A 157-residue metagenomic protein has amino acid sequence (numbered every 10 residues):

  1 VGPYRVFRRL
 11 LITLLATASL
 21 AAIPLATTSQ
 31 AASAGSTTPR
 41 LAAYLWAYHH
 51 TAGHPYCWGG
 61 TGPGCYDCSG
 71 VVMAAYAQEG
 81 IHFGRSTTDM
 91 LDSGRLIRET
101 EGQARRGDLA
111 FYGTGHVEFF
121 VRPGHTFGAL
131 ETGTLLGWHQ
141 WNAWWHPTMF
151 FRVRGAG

Functional and structural regions predicted by a protein language model:
V1, V6, V71-V72, V117 (+2 more regions): Extended aliphatic helical segments
G2-P55, Q78, G102, W144-G157: Intrinsically disordered, low-complexity, Pro/Ser/Thr/Asn/Gly/Ala-rich spacer/linker segments adjacent to signal
A21-A22, M73-A74, F120, G128: Generic detector of well-ordered secondary structure
P39-R95, E101-R105: Secreted/periplasmic proteins that engage bacterial cell-wall peptidoglycan
T61, E131, G155: Residues that form or immediately flank small-molecule/cofactor binding pockets and catalytic motifs
D67, N142-A143: Short acidic-hydrophobic sequence patches enriched in Asp/Glu that either
I81-N142: ...with weaker cross-activation on analogous glycine-rich loops/strands in unrelated enzymes
